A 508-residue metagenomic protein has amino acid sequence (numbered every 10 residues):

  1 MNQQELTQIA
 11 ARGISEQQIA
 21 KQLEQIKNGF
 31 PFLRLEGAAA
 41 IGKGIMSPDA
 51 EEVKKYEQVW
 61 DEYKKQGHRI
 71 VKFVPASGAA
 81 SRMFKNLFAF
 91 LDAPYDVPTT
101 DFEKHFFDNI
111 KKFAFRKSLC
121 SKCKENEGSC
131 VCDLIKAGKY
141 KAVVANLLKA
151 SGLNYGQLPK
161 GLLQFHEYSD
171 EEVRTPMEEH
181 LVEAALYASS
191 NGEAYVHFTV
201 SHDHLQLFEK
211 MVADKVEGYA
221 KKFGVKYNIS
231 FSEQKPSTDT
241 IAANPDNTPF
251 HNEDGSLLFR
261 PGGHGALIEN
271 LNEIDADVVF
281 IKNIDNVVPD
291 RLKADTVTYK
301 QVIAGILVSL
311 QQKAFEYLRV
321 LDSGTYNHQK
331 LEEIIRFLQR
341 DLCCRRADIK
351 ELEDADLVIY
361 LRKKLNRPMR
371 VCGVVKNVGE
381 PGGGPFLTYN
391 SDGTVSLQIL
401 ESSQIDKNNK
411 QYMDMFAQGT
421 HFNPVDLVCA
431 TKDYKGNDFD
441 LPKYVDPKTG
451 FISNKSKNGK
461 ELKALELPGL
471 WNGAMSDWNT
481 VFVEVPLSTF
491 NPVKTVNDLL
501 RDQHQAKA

Functional and structural regions predicted by a protein language model:
M1-E24: Intrinsically disordered, low-structural-confidence terminal and linker regions
T7-I9, G13, N28, L35-Y63 (+4 more regions): Domain-scale recognition of functional cores that engage charged ligands
R291-L292, L310-Q312, E316, Y326-A508: OB-fold and OB-like single-stranded nucleic-acid-recognition modules and their adjacent interaction interfaces
